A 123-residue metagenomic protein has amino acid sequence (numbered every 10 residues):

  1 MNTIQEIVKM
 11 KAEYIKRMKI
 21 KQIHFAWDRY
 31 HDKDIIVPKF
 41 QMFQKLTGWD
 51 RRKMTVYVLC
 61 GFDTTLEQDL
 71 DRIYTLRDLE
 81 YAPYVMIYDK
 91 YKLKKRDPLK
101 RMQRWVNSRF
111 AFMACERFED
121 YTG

Functional and structural regions predicted by a protein language model:
M1-D97: Conserved AdoMet/S-adenosylmethionine-binding subsite of the radical SAM
L99-G123: Radical SAM enzyme core and accessory elements
